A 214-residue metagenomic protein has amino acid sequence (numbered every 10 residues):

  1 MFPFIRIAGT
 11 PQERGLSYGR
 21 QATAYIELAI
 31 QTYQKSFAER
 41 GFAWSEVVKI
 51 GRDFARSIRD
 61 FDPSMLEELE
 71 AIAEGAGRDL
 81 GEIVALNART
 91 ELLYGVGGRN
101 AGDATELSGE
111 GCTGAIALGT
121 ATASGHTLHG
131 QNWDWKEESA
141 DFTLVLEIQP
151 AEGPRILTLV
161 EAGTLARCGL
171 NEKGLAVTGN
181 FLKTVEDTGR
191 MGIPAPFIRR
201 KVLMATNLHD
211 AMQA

Functional and structural regions predicted by a protein language model:
M1-H209: N-terminal mature-domain region immediately after signal-peptide cleavage in secreted/organellar precursors
M212-A214: Domain-scale recognition of functional cores that engage charged ligands
